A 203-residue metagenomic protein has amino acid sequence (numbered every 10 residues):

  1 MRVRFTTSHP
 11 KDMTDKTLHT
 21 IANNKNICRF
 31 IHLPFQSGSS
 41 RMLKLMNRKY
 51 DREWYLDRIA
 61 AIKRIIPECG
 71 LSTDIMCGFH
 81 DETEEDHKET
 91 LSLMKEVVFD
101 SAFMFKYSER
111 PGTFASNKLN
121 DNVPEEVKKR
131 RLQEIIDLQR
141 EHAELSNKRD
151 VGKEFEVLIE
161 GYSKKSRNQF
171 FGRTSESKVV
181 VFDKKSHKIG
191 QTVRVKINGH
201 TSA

Functional and structural regions predicted by a protein language model:
M1-E84, K95: Conserved SAM/AdoMet-binding glycine-rich loop
F5, L33, D74, M94 (+4 more regions): Conserved, mostly hydrophobic/aromatic
D12-K16, F35-M46, C77-E84, D100-E126 (+2 more regions): Flexible glycine/acidic-rich beta-alpha junction loops that bind and position SAM and/or redox cofactors in anaerobic
T17-L18, T90, F182-D183: Short beta-alpha junctions and helix-cap segments that line functional grooves
R29-I31, L43-K44, Y55, I65-T73 (+7 more regions): Extended hydrophobic-aromatic, low-complexity segments
I31, E53-R64, K88-E96, F105-T113 (+2 more regions): Proteins enriched for Cys/Gly/acidic motifs involved in redox and nucleic-acid/cofactor modification
N117-A203: Terminal RNA-binding accessory module
